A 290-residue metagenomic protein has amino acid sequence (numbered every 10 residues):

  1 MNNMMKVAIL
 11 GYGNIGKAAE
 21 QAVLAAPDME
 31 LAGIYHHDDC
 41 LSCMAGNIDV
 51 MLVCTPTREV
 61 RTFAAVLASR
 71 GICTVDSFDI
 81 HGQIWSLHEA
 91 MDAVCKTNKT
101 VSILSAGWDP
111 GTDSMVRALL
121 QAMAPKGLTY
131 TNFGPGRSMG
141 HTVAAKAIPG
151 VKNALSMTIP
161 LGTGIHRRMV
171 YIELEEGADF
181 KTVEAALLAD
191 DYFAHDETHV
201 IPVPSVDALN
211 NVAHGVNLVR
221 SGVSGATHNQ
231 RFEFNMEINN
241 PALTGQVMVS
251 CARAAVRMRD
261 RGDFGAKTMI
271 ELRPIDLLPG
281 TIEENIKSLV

Functional and structural regions predicted by a protein language model:
K6, K17-G46, G136-A254, D263 (+2 more regions): C-terminal substrate-binding/catalytic lobe of Rossmann-fold NAD(P)-dependent oxidoreductases
Y12: Glycine-rich Rossmann-fold phosphate-binding loop(s) that bind the pyrophosphate of adenine dinucleotide cofactors
V50, T57-D79: Rossmann-fold NAD(P) dinucleotide-binding segment
D76, S102-A106, N132, L155-S156: General beta-strand structural signal in soluble alpha/beta enzymes
F78-S102: Rossmann-fold NAD(P)-binding glycine/threonine-rich loop
D92, T112-L128, K146-A154, Y192 (+1 more regions): Oxidoreductase and adenylate-handling cofactor-binding alpha/beta cores
R257-V290: C-terminal helix-rich "cap/oligomerization" subdomain common to oxidoreductases
